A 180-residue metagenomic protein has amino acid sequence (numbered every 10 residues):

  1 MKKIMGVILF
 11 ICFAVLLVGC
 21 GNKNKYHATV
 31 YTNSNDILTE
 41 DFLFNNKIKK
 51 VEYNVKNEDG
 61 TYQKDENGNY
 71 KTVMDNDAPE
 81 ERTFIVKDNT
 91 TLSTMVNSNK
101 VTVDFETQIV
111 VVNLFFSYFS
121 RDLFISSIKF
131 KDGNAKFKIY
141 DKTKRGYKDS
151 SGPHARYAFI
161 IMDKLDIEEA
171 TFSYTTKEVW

Functional and structural regions predicted by a protein language model:
M1-N24: Sec-dependent N-terminal signal peptides of Gram-positive bacterial secreted proteins and lipoproteins
C20-W180: Exposed, flexible binding/inhibitory loops of compact, secreted disulfide-stabilized domains
